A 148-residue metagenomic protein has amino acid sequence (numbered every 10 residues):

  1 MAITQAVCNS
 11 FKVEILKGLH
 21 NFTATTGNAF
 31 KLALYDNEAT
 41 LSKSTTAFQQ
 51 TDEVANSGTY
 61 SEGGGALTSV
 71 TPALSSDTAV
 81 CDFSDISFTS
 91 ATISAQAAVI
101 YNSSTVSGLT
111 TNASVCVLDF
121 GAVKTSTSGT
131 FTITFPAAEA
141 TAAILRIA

Functional and structural regions predicted by a protein language model:
M1-Q96, S103-A148: Small cysteine-rich, disulfide-bonded extracellular modules of the LU/uPAR three-finger superfamily and closely related
